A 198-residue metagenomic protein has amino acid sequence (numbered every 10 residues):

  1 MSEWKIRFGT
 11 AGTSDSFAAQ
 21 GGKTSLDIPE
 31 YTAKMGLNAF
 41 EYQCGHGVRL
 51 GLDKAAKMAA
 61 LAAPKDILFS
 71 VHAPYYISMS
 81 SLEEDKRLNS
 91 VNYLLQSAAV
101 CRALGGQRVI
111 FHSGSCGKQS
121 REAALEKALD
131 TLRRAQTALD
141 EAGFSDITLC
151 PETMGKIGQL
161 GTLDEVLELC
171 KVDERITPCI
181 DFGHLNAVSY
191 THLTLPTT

Functional and structural regions predicted by a protein language model:
M1-Q96: N-terminal pre-domain/capping segments
A11-D15, G45-G47, P74-Y76, G114-C116 (+2 more regions): Active-site beta-loop-alpha junctions enriched in small/polar residues
Y31, M35, K57, L61-K65 (+3 more regions): Alpha-helical structural signal in soluble globular domains
E41, D181, T194: Acidic active-site catalytic centers that drive phospho-/nucleotidyl reactions and related ester hydrolyses
L68-V71, T177-F182: Non-cysteine beta-strand/loop elements that form the S-adenosyl-L-methionine
S80-P178: Active-site acidic/histidine proton-transfer and metal-coordination neighborhood in alpha/beta enzyme cores
I176-P178, L185-Y190: Hydrophobic secondary-structure block in the mid-to-C-terminal portion of proteins
T191-T197: Conserved small/polar residues in nucleotide/adenosyl-binding loops
